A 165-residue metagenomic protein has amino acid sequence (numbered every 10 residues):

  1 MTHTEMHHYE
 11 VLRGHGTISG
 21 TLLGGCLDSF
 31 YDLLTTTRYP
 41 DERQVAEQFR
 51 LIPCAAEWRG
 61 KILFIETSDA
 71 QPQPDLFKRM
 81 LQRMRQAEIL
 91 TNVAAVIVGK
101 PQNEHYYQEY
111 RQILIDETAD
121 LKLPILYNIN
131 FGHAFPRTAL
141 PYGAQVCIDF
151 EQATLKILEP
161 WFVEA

Functional and structural regions predicted by a protein language model:
M1-D28: Conserved anion/nucleotide-ligand pocket segment
E5-V11, G60, V93-I97: Short acidic (Asp/Glu) and glycine-rich catalytic loops that position anionic groups and cofactors
H7-E10, F49-I52, Q112-I115: Intrinsically disordered, low-complexity boundary segments flanking structured domains
G16, G20, G24-G25, W58-G60 (+4 more regions): Glycine-centered flexibility sites
G16-T17, Q44-L51, M80-R83: Glycine-rich, charged/polar anion/phosphate-binding loops that engage phosphate groups from diverse ligands
L22-P74: Oxyanion-binding "anion nests"
T67-A165: C-terminal active-site/capping subdomain that shapes the small-molecule cofactor and substrate pocket of enzyme
